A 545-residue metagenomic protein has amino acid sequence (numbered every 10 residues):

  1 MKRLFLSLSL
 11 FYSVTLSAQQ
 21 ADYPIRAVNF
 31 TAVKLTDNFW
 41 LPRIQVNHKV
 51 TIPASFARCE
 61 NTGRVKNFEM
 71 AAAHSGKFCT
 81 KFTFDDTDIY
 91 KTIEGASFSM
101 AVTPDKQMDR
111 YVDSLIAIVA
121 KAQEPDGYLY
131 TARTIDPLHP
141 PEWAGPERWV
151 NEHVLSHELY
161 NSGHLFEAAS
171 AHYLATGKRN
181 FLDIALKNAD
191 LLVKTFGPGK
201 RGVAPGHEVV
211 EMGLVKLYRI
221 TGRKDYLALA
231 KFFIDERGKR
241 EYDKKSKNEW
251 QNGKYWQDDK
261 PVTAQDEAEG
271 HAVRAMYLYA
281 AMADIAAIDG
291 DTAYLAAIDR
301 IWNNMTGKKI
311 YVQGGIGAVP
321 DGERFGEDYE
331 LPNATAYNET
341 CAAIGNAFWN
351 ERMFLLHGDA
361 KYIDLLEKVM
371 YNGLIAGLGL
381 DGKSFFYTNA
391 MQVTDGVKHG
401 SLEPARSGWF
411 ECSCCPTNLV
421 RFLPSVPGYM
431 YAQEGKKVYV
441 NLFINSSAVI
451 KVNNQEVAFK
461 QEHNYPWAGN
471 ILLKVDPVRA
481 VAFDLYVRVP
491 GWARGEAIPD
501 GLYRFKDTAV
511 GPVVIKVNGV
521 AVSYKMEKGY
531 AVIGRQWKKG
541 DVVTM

Functional and structural regions predicted by a protein language model:
M1-A21: Bacterial Sec-dependent N-terminal signal peptides
Q19-M545: Glycan-recognition and catalytic cores of secretory/periplasmic carbohydrate-active enzymes
